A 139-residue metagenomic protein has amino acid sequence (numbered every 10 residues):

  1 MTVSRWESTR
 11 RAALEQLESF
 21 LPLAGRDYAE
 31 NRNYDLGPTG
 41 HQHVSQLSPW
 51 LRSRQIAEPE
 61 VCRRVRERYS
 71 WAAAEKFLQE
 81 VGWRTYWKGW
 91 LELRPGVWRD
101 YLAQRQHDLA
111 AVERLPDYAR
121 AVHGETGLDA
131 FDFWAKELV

Functional and structural regions predicted by a protein language model:
M1-V139: Residues lining hydrophobic/aromatic ligand-binding pockets adjacent to catalytic sites
